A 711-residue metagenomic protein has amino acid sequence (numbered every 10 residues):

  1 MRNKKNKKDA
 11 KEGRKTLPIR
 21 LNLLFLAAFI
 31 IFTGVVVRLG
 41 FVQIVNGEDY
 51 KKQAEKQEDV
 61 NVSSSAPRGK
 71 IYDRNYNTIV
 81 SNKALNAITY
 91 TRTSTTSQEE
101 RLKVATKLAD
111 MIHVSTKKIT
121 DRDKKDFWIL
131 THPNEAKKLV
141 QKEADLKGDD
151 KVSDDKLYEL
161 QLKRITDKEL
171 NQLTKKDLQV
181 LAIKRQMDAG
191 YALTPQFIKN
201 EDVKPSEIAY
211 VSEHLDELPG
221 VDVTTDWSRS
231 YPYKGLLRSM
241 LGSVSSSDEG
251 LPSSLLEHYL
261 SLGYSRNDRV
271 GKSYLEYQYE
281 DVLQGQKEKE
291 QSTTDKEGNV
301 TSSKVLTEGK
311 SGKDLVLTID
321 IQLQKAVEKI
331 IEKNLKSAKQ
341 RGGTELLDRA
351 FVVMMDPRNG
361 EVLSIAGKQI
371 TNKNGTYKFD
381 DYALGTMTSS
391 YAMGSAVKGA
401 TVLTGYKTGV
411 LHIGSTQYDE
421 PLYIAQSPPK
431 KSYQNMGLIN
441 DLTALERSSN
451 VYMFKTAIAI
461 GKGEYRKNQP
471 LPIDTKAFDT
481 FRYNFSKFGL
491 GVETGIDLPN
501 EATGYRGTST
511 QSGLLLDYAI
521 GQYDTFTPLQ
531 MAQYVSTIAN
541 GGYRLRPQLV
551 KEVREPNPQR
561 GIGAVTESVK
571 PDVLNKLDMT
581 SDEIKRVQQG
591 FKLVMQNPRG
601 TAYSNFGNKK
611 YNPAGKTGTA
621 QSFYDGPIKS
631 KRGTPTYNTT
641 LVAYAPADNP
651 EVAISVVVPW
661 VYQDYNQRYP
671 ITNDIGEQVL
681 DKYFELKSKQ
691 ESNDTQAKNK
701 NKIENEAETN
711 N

Functional and structural regions predicted by a protein language model:
R2-D281, S292-V300, T307, A457 (+2 more regions): Membrane-proximal periplasmic segments of bacterial cell-envelope enzymes, especially penicillin-binding proteins
K51-S63, L323-E345: Short, basic/aromatic recognition patches
S63-P67, K287, E345-R349: Short, small/polar residue-rich loop motifs at catalytic or cofactor-binding pockets
V80-S81, N86, T293-E308, I319 (+4 more regions): Beta-lactam-recognizing serine transpeptidase/beta-lactamase-like catalytic domain environment
E99-D110, A209, E213, R238 (+14 more regions): Solvent-exposed, polar/charged alpha-helical surfaces in well-ordered, non-transmembrane soluble domains, broadly
V211, Q284, E288, T301-S337 (+1 more regions): N-terminal leader/targeting segments and the immediately adjacent pre-domain N-terminus
W660-T672: A short acidic/glycine-rich loop-to-helix N-cap element
